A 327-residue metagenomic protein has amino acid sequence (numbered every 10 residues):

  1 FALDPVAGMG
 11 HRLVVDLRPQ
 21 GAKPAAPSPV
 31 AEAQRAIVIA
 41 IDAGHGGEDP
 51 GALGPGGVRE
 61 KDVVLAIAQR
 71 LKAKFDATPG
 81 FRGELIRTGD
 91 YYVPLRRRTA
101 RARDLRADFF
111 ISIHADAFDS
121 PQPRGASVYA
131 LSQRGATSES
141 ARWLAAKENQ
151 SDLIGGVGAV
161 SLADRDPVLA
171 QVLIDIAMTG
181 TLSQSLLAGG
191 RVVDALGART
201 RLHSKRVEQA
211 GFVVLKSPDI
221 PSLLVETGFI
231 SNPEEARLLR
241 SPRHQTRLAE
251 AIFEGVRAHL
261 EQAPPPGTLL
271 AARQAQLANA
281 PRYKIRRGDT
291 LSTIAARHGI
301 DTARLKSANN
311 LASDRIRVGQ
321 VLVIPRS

Functional and structural regions predicted by a protein language model:
F1, Y92-A100, G190, D194 (+2 more regions): N-terminal post-signal-peptidase region of extra-cytosolic proteins
F1-I39, T293-A296: Signal-peptide-cleaved, periplasmic/extracellular N-terminal interaction regions immediately downstream of the signal
M9-L13, R35-I39, P79-R82, A107-F109 (+8 more regions): Envelope-exposed proteins and targeting segments
R18-A36, A263-R282, I324-S327: Intrinsically disordered, low-complexity Ser/Thr-rich linker and spacer segments in cell-wall-related proteins
G21-A163, M178-L182, L186-G190, R286 (+1 more regions): Catalytic-core regions of hydrolytic enzymes
E60-V63, I67, L71, R98 (+12 more regions): Stable alpha-helical elements in mature extracytoplasmic
D119, A170-L269: Active-site-adjacent mobile loop/cap segments within catalytic or ligand-binding domains
Q274-T302, Q320-V321: Primarily a LysM-type cell-wall glycan-binding module
